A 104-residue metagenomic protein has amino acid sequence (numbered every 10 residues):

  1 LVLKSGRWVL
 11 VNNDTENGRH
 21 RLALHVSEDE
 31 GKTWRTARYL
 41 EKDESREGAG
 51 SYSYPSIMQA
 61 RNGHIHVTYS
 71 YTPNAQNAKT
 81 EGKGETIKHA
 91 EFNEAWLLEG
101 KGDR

Functional and structural regions predicted by a protein language model:
L1-R104: Asp-box/BNR beta-propeller blade signature and adjacent active/binding-site loops in extracellular glycan-interacting
